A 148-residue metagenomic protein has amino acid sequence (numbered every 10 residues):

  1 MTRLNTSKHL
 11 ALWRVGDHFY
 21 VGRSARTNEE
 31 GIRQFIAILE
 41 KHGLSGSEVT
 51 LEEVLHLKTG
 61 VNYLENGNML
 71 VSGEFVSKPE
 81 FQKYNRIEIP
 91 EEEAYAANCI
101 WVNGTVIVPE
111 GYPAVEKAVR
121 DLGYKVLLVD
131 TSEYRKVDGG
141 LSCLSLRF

Functional and structural regions predicted by a protein language model:
M1-F148: The feature marks the mature, well-folded catalytic cores of soluble enzymes
